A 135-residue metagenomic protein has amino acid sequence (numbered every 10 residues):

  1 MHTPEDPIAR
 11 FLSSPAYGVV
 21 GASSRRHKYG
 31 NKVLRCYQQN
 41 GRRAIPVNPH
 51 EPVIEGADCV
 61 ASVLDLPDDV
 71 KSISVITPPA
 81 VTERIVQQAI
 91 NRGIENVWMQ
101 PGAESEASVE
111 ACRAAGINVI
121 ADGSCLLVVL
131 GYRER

Functional and structural regions predicted by a protein language model:
M1-S14: Short N-terminal or domain-adjacent regulatory/targeting segments
S23-K28, L34-I54: NAD(P)-binding Rossmann-fold cofactor-contacting core
N40-R42, R92-V97, A115-I117: A short helix->loop->beta-strand "cap" motif at the edges of active sites that frequently abuts
I54-A57, K71, A107-E110, V128-E134: Short, charged, surface-exposed secondary-structure boundary motifs
V63, P67-A103: Mid-chain, well-packed structural core segment of small domains
P101-V129: Rossmann-fold NAD(P)-binding glycine/threonine-rich loop
